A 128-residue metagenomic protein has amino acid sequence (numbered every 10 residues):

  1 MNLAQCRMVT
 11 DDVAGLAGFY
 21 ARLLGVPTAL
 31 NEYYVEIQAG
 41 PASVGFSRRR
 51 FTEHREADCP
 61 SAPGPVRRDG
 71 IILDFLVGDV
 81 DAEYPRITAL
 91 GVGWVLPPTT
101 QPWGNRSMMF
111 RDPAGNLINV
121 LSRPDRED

Functional and structural regions predicted by a protein language model:
M1, D11, G15-G18: N-terminal amphipathic/basic helix or basic patch
M1-A4, G25-F75, Y84-R111, S122-D128: Vicinal oxygen chelate
R7, A17, D81-P85: Generic structural signal for individual residues within well-ordered alpha-helical segments across diverse proteins
R7-D12, P102: Conserved beta-strand-loop-alpha-helix junction that forms the acyl-donor binding cleft
D12-V13, G78-V80: Helix N-cap motif at beta-to-alpha junctions
L16-A21, I87, G115: Conserved active-site tyrosine of GNAT-family acetyltransferases
